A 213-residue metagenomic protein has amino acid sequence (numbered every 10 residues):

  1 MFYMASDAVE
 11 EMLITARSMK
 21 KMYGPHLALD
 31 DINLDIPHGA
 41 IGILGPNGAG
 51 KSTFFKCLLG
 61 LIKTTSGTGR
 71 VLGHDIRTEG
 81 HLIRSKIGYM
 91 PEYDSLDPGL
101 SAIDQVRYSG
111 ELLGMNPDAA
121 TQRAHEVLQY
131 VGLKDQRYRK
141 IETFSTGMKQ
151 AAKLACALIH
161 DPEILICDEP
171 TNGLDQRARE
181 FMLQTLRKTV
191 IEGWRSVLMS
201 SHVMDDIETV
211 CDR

Functional and structural regions predicted by a protein language model:
P46-G50: Walker A (P-loop) phosphate-binding loop of ABC-type ATPase nucleotide-binding domains
G67-T78, L82-I83: Conserved ABC transporter NBD signature motif
R107, E111, D118-Q136: Conserved ABC ATPase "signature" region
L165-D168: Catalytic Walker B motif of ABC-type/P-loop ATPase nucleotide-binding domains
Q176-A178: Helix N-cap at the start of a conserved alpha-helix in ABC-type nucleotide-binding domains
E180-G193: Helical segment within the ABC ATPase nucleotide-binding domain
